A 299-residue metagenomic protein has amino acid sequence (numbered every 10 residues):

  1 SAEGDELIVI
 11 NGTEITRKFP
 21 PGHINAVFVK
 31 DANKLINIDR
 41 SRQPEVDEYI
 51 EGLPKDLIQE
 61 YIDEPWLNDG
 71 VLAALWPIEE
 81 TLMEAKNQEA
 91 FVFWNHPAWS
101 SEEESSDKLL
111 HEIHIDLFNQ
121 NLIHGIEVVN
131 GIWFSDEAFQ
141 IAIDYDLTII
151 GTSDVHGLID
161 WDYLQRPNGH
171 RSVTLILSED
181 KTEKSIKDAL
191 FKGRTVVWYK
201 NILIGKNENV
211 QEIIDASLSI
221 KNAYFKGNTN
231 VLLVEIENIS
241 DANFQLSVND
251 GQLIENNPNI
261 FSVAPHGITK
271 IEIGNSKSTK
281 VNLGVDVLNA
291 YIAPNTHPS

Functional and structural regions predicted by a protein language model:
S1-F91, N95, E103, E127-F139: A metal-dependent hydrolase metal-coordination microenvironment
F19-K30, E102-S299: Charged catalytic cores and adjacent phosphate/nucleic-acid-binding surfaces used for phosphate/nucleic-acid chemistry
W99: Glycine-rich phosphate-binding "P-loop"
